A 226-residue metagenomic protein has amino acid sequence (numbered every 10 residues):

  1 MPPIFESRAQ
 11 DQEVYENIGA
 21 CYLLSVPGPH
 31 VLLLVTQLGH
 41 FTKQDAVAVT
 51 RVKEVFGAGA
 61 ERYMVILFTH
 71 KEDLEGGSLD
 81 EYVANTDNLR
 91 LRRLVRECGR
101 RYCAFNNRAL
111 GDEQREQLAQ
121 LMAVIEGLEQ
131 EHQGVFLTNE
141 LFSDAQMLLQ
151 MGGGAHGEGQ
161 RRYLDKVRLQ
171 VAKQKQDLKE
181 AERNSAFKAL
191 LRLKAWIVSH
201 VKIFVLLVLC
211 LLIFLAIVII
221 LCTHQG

Functional and structural regions predicted by a protein language model:
M1: Active-site-proximal beta-strand elements of phosphoester/diester hydrolases
F5-E13, L24, F41-Y63, E72-G226: C-terminal non-catalytic interaction/localization modules
V14-A20: Glycine-rich, highly charged phosphate/nucleotide-binding loops
T36-Q37: Glycine-rich, N-terminal phosphate-binding loop of Rossmann-like dinucleotide-binding domains
